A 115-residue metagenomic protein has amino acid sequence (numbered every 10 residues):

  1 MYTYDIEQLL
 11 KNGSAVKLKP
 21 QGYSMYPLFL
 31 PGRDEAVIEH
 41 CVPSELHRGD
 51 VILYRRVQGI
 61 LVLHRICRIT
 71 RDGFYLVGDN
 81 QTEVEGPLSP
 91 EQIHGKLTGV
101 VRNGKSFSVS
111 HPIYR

Functional and structural regions predicted by a protein language model:
M1-R115: Extended hydrophobic leader/signal-anchor segments used for secretion and membrane insertion
